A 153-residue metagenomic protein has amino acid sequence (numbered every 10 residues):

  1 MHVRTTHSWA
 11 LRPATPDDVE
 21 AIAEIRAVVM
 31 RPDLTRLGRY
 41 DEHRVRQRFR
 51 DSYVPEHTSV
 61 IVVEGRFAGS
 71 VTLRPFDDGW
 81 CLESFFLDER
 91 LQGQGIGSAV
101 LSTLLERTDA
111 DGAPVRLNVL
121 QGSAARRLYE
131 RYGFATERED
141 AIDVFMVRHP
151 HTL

Functional and structural regions predicted by a protein language model:
M1-D17, P150-L153: Conserved N-terminal entry element of GNAT/NAT acetyltransferase domains
A27-R50: Conserved GNAT-fold acetyl-CoA-binding loop/helix
R50-V60, G69: A short helix-loop-beta-strand connector motif used in the catalytic cores of GNAT acetyltransferases and, in some
R66-R74, C81-F86: Conserved beta-strand in the GNAT
G79, T108-L120: Conserved GNAT acetyl-CoA-binding A-motif
L87, G93-E106, R126-R131: Conserved acetyl-CoA-binding loop-helix of GNAT-fold acetyltransferases
E89-Q92, R116-R126, E139-H151: Conserved beta-strand-loop-alpha-helix junction that forms the acyl-donor binding cleft
E130-E139: Conserved acetyl-CoA-binding loop of GNAT-fold acetyltransferases
